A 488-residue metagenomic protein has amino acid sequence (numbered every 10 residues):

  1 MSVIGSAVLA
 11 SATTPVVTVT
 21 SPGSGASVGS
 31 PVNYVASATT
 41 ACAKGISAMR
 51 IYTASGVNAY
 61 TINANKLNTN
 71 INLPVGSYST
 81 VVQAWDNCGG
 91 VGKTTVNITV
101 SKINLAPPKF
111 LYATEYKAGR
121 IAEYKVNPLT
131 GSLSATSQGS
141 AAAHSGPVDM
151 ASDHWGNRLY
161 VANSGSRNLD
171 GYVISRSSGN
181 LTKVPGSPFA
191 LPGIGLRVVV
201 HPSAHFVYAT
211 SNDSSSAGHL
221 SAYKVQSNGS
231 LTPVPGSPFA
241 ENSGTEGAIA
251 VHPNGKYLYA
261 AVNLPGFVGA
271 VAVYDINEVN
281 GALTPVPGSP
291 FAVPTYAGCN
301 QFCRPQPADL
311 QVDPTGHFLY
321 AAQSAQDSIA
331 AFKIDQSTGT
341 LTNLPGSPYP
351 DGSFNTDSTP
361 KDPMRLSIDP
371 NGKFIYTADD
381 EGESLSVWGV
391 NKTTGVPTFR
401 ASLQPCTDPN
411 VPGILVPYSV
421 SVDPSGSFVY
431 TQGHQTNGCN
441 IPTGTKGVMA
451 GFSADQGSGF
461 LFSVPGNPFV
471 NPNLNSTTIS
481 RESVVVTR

Functional and structural regions predicted by a protein language model:
A10-I103: Long, low-complexity serine/threonine/glycine- and acidic-rich segments characteristic of extracellular
S101-A142, P147-H154, L159-V161, V464-N467 (+1 more regions): An edge-strand/N-cap motif at the start of beta-rich repeat modules
L105-P107, S152-G156, V200-A204, V251-G255 (+4 more regions): Residue-level detector of Asp-centered blade-edge/turn motifs that repeat once per structural unit in beta-propeller
T114, I121-L129, Q138-G139, L169-S175 (+15 more regions): A structural feature that tracks compact, well-ordered secondary-structure segments with a strong bias toward
Y116, S164, N212-S214, N263-P265 (+6 more regions): Short loop/turn segments immediately following the C-termini of beta-strands
G146-A151, G193-V199, G244-A250, P305-L310 (+3 more regions): Repeated scaffold domains used in trafficking and secretory/extracellular systems, primarily beta-propellers
G444-A450, G457-R488: Blade-level signature of beta-propeller repeat domains, shared across WD40, Kelch, NHL, RCC1 and BNR/Asp-box propellers
